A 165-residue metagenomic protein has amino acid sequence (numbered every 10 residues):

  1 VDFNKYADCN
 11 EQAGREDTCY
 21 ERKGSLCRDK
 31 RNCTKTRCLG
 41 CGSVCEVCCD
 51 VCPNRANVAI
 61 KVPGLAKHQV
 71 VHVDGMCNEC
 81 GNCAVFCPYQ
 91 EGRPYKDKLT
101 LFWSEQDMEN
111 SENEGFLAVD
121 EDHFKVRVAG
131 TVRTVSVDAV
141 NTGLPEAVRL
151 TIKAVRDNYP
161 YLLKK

Functional and structural regions predicted by a protein language model:
V1-M76, E121, V128: Ferredoxin-type iron-sulfur electron-transfer modules and their immediate structural context
D29, K35-G40, A66-K165: Iron-sulfur-cluster electron-transfer modules
